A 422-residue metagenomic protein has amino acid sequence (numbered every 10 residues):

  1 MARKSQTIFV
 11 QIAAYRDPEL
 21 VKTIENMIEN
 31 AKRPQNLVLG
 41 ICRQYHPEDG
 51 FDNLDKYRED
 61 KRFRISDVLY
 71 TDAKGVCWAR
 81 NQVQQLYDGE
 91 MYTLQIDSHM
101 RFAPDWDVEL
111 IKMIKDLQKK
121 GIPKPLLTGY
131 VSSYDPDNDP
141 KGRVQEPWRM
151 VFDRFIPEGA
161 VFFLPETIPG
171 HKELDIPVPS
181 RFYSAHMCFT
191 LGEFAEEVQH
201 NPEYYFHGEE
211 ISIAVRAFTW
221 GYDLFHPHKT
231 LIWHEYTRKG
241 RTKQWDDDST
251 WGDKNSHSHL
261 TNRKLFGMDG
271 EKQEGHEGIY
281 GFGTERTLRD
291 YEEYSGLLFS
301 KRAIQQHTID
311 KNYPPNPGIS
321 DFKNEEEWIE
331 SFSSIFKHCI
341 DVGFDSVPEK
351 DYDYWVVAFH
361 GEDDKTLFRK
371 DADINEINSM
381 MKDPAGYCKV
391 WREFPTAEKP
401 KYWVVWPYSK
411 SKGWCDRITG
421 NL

Functional and structural regions predicted by a protein language model:
M1-R289: Catalytic cores of eukaryotic secretory-pathway lumenal/extracellular enzymes that build and remodel glycoconjugates
D139-P140, F162-D175, P179-F189, R241-L422: Terminal low-complexity segments of carbohydrate-biosynthetic enzymes
